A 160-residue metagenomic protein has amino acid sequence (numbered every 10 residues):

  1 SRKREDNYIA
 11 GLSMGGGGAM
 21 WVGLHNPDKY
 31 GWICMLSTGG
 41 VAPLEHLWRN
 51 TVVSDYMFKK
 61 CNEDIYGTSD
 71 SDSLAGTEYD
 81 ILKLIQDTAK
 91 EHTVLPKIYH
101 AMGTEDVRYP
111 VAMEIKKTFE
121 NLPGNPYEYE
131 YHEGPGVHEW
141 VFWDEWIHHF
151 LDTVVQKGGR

Functional and structural regions predicted by a protein language model:
S1-R160: Non-catalytic cap/lid and distal C-terminal segments of serine-dependent acyl enzymes
